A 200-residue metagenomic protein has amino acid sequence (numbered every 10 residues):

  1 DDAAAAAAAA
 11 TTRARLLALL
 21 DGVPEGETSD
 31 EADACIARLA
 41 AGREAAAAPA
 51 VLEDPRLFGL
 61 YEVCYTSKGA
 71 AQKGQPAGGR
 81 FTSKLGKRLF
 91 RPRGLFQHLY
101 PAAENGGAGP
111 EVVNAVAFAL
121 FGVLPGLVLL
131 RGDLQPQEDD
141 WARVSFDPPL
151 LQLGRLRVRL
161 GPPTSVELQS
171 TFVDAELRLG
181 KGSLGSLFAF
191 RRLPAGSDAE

Functional and structural regions predicted by a protein language model:
D2-E200: Soluble ligand-binding/transfer domains with enclosed cavities or grooves
